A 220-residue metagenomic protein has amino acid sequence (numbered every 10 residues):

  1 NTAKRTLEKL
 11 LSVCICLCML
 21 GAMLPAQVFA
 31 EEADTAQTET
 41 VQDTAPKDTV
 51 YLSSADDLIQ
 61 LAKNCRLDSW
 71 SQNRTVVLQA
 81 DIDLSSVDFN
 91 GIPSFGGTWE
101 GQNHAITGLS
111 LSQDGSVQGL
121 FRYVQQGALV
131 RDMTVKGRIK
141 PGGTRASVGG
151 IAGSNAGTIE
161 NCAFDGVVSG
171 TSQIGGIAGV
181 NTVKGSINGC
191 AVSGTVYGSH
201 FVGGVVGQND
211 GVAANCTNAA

Functional and structural regions predicted by a protein language model:
N1-C14: Bacterial N-terminal signal peptides that target proteins for export
S12-A22: Bacterial N-terminal signal peptides
F29-A220: Surface-exposed repetitive/solenoidal architectures
